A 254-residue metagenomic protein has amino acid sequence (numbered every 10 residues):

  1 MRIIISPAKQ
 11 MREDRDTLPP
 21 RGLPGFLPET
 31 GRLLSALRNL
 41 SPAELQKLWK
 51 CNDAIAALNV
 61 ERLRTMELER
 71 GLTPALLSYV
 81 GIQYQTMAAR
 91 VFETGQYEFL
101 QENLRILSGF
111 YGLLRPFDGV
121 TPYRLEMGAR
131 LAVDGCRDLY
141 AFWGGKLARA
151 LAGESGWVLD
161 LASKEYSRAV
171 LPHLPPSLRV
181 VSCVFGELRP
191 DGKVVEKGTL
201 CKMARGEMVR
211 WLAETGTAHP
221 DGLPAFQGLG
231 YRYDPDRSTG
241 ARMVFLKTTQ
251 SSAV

Functional and structural regions predicted by a protein language model:
M1-I4, L68-A75, Y111-P116, H173-S177: Short, functional N-terminal and low-complexity linear motifs
R2-S6, W157-D160: Short hydrophobic beta-strand segments
I4-V91: Active-site helix-to-loop segments that bind/position phosphate- or nucleotide-bearing substrates and donors across
A89-V254: Internal, well-folded beta-alpha domain core
